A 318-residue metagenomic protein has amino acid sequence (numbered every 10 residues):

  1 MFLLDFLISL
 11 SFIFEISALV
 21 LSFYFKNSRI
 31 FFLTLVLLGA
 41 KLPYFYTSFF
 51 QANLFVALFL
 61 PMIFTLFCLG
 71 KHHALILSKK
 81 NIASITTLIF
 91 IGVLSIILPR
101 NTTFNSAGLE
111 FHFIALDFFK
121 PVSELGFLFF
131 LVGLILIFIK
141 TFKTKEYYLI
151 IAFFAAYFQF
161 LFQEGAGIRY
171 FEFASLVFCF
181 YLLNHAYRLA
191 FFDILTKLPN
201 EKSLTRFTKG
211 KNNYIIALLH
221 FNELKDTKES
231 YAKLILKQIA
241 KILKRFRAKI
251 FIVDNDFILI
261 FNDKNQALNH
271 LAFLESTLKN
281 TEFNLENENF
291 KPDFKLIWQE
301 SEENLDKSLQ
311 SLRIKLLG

Functional and structural regions predicted by a protein language model:
M1-Y187: Regulatory sensory/coupling modules that transmit signals to nucleotide-handling catalytic cores
Y187-K197: Juxtamembrane/interface segments at transmembrane-helix termini
F191, E201-I215, N222-K244, F251-D254 (+3 more regions): Conserved long alpha-helical elements within nucleotide-processing catalytic cores of c-di-GMP signaling and class III
T196, A217-H220: Conserved metal-coordinating catalytic motifs of nucleotidyl cyclase and c-di-GMP turnover enzymes
N213, R247, K291-D293: A generic structural signal for alpha->beta connector loops
A217, N255, T281: Catalytic core segments in nucleotide and nucleic-acid processing enzymes
R245-F246, S276-E288: Short catalytic/binding micro-motifs of nucleotide second-messenger systems
F251-D256, I260, N284-S311: A short glycine-enriched loop-to-beta-strand structural element that forms part of the catalytic core of nucleotide
